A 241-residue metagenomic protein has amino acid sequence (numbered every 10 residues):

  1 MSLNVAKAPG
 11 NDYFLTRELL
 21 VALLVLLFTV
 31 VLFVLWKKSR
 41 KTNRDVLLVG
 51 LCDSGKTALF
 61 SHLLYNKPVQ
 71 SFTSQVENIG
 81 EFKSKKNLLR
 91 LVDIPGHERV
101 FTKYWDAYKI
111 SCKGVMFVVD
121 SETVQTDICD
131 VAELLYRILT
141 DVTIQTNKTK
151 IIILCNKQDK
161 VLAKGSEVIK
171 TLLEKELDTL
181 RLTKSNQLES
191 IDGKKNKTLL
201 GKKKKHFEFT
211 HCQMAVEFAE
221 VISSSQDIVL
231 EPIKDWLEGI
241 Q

Functional and structural regions predicted by a protein language model:
S2-L89: Conserved G1/Walker A P-loop phosphate-binding module
F33-V34, N66-P68, E77-I79, F101-W105 (+2 more regions): Eukaryotic intrinsically disordered and solvent-exposed regulatory patches
N43-V46, V76-E81, K86-L91, K113-M116 (+3 more regions): Beta-strand-rich binding-surface signature of beta-sandwich/beta-barrel folds used to engage anionic ligands
L51-S54, K85-N87, P95-H97, S121-V124 (+2 more regions): Conserved beta-strand elements of beta-rich interaction domains across eukaryotes, especially beta-propellers
L59, D93, N156: Residue-level signature of catalytic and energy-coupling elements of molecular machines, predominantly ATP/GTP-dependent
S61, C129-D130, G165-E167: Short amphipathic alpha-helical segments
L89-I144, E231, D235: Switch II of P-loop NTPase G domains
E122, Y136-Q241: Conserved GTP-binding G-domain of TRAFAC-class P-loop NTPases and closely related GTPase folds
